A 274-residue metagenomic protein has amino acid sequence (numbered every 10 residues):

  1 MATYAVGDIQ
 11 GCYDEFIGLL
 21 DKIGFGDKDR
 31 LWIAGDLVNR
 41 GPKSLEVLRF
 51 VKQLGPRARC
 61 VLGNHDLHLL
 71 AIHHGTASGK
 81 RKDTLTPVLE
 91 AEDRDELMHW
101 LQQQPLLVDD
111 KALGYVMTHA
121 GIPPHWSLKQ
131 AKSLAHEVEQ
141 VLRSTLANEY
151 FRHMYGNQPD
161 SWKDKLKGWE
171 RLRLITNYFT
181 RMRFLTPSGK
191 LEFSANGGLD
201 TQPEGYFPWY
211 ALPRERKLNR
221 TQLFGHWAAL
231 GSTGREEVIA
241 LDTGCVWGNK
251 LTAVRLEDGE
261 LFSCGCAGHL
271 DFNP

Functional and structural regions predicted by a protein language model:
M1-L54, L67: N-terminal active-site segment of His-dependent metallophosphoesterases
A2-Q10, Y115-G121, A240-L241: Active-site-proximal beta-strand elements of phosphoester/diester hydrolases
A5, I33, C60-V61, V116 (+2 more regions): Residue-level marker for buried hydrophobic side chains located in beta-strands that build the well-ordered beta-sheet
D8, D36, V51, G63-N64 (+5 more regions): Divalent metal-coordination and catalytic microenvironments
G11-D14, N39-G41, H65-A71, H125 (+2 more regions): Active-site environment of divalent metal-dependent phosphoester hydrolases
R30-G35, S78-L89, L191-G198: Short, basic, glycine/proline-bearing loop/turn elements
L45-L48, Q53-E170: Active-site neighborhood of divalent metal-dependent phosphoester bond hydrolases
K132-P274: Acidic, His/Gly-rich catalytic cores of divalent-metal-dependent hydrolytic chemistry
